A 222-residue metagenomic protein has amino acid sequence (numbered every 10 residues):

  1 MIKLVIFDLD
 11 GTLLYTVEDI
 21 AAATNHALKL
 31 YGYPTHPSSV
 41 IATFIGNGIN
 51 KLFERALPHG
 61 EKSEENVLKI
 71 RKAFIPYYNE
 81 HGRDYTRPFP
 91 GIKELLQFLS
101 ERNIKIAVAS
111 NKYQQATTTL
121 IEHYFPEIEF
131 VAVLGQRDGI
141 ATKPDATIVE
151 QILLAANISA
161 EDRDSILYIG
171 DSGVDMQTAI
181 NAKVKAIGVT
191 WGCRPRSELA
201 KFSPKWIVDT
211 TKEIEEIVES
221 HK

Functional and structural regions predicted by a protein language model:
M1-K3, S39, S100, Q114 (+1 more regions): Asp-based, Mg2+/Mn2+-dependent phosphohydrolase catalytic module
M1-T43: Active-site neighborhood of HAD-like aspartate-dependent phosphohydrolases
F7-L9, F74, V149: Conserved hydrophobic/aromatic "anchor" residues that stabilize well-ordered secondary structure elements
I20-A21, G46-N50, V67, R71 (+4 more regions): A general structural signal for well-ordered alpha-helical segments in protein cores
A22, L30-G60, P76, P90: Alpha-helical substrate-recognition element adjacent to the catalytic core
K29-P34, H59-E65, R102, F125-E129 (+1 more regions): Short helix-capping segments at alpha-helix termini
R55-E94, R102: Metal-dependent phosphoesterase signature
